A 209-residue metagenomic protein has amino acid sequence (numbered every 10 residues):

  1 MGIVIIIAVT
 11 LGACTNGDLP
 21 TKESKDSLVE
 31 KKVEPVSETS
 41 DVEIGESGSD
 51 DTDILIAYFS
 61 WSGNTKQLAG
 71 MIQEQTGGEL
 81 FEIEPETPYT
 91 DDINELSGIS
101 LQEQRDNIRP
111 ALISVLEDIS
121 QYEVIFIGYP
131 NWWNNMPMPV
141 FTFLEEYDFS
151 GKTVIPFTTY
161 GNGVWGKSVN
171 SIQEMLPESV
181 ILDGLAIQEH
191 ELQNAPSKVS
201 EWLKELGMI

Functional and structural regions predicted by a protein language model:
M1-I6: Sec-dependent N-terminal signal peptides
L11-A13: C-terminal motif of bacterial Sec signal peptides marking the signal peptidase cleavage site
T15, L19-E123, I127, N134-M136 (+3 more regions): N-terminal beta1-alpha1-beta2 submodule of the flavodoxin-like/Rossmannoid cofactor-binding fold
E123-I125, S150-I155, I181: Short, surface-exposed connector motifs at secondary-structure boundaries
N131-N135, K152-I155: Beta-strand-rich cores of mature extracytoplasmic or soluble domains
E145-G151, M175-L176: Short, conserved loop/helix-junction motifs that constitute active-site signature segments in enzyme catalytic cores
I155-E191: Short, glycine-/small-residue-rich phosphate/pyrophosphate-handling segment
N194-A195: A short acidic/glycine-rich loop-to-helix N-cap element
